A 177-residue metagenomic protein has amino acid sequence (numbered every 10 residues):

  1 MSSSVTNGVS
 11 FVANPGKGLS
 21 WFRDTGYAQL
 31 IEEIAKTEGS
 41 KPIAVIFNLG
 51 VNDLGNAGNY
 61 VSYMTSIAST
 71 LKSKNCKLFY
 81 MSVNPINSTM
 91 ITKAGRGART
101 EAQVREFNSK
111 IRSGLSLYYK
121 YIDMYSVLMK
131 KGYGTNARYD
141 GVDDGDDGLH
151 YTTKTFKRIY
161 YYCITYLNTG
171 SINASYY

Functional and structural regions predicted by a protein language model:
M1-Y63, T89: Conserved SGNH/GDSL esterase-like catalytic core that processes O-acyl groups on lipids and polysaccharides
V9-N14, P42-L49, C76-S82, K120-D123 (+1 more regions): Structural recognition of the beta-strand scaffold that forms the well-ordered cores of secreted hydrolase catalytic
I31, M64-A68, N108: Generic structural signal for well-ordered alpha-helices, preferentially at hydrophobic/aromatic core positions
T37-S40, S73, R158: Extracellular/periplasmic catalytic domains that process cell-envelope and extracellular macromolecules
I46-N52, T70-R105: Active-site segments of SGNH/GDSL-like serine hydrolases that catalyze O-acetyl group transfer/hydrolysis on lipids
G58-I67, A94-A98: Active-site cleft segment of glycoside hydrolase catalytic domains centered on the general acid/base Glu
I86-Y177: Catalytic His-Asp segment of secreted/periplasmic serine-dependent ester chemistry enzymes
